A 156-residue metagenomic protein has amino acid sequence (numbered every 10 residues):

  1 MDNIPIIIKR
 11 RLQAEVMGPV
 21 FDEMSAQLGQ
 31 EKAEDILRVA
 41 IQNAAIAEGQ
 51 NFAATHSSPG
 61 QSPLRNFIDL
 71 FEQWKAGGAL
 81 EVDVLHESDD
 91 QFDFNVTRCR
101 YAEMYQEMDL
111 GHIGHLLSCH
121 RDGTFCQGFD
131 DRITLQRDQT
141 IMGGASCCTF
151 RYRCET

Functional and structural regions predicted by a protein language model:
M1-Q91, R100-S118, G123, R132-C147 (+1 more regions): N-terminal accessory segment detector
F94: A helicase ATPase "motif cassette" and its flanking acidic/Ser/Thr-rich regulatory loops
